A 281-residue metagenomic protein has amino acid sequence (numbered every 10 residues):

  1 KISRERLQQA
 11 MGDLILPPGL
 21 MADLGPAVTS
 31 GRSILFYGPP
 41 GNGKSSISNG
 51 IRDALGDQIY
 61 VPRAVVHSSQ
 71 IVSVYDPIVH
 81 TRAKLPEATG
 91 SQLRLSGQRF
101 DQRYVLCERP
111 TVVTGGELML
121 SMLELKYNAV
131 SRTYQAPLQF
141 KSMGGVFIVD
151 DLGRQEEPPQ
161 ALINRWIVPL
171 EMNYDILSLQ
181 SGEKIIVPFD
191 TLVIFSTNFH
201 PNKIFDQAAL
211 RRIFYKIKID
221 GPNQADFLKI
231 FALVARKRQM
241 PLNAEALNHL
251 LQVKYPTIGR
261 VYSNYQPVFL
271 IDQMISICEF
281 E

Functional and structural regions predicted by a protein language model:
E5-I194: Conserved ASCE/P-loop NTPase catalytic core
D13-P18, Q155-E157, D220-G221, N243-A244 (+1 more regions): Conserved phosphate/pyrophosphate-binding and hydrolysis machinery centered on Walker-type P-loop NTPases, extending
I148, G153-Q155, P201, Y215 (+1 more regions): Residues immediately C-terminal
R165, F205-G221: A short helix-turn-beta junction within AAA+ P-loop NTPase domains corresponding to the substrate/partner-engaging
Q180, I213, I217, A235 (+1 more regions): Conserved structured catalytic cores and adjacent interaction surfaces of nucleotide-binding/hydrolyzing enzymes
H200-Q207, A225: Short, glycine/polar-rich helix-capping loops at beta-to-alpha or helix-loop-helix junctions that flank or form
F231-E281: Conserved AAA+ ATPase small/helical "lid" subdomain
